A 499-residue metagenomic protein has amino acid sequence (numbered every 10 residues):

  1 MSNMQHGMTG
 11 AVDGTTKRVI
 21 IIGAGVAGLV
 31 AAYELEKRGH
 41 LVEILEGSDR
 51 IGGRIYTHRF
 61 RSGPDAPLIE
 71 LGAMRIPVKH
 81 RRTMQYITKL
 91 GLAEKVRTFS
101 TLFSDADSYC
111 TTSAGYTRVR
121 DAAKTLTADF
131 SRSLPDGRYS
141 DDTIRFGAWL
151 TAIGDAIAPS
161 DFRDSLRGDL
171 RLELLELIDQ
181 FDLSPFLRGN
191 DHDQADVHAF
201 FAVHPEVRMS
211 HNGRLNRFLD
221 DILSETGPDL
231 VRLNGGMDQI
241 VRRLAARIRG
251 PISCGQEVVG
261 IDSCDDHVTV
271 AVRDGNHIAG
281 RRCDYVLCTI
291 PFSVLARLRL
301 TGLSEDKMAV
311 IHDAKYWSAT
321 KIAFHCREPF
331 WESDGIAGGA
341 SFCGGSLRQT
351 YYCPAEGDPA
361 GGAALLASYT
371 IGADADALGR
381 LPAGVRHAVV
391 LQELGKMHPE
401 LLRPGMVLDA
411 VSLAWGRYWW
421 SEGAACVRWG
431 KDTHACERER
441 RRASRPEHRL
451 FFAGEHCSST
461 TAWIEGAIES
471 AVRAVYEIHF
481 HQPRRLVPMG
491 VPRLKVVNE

Functional and structural regions predicted by a protein language model:
M1-E499: FAD-dinucleotide binding site
